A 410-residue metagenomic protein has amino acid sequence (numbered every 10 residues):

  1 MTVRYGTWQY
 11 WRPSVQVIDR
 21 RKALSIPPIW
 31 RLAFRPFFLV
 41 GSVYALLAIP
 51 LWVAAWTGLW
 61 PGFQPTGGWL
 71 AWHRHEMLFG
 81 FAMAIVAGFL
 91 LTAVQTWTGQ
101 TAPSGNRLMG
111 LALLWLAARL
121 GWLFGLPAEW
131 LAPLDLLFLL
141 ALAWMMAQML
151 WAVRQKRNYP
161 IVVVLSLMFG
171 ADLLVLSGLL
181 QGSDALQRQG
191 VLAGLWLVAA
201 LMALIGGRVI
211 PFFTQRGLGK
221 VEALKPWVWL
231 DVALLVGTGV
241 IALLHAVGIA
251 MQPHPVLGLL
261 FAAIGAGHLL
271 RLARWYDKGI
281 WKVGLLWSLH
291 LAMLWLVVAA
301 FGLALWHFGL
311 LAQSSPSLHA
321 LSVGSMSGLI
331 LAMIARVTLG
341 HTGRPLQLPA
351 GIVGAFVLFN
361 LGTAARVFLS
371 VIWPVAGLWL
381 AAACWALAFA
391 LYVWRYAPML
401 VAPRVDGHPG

Functional and structural regions predicted by a protein language model:
T2-G410: Hydrophobic alpha-helical transmembrane segments of multi-pass integral membrane proteins
